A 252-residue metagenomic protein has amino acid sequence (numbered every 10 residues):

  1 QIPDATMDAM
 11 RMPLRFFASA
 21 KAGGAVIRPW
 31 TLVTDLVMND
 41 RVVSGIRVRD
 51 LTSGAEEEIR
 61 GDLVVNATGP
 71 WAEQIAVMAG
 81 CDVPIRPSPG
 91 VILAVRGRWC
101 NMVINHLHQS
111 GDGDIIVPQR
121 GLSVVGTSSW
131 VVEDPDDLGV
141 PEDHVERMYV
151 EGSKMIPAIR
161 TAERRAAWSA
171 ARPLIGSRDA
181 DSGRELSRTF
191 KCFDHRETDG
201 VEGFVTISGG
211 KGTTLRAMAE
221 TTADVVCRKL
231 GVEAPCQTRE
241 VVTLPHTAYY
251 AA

Functional and structural regions predicted by a protein language model:
Q1: Dinucleotide-binding Rossmann-like beta1-alpha1 core, especially the glycine-rich loop that anchors the ADP
A9-R11, R15, S19, Q74-M78 (+3 more regions): C-terminal catalytic lobe of FAD-dependent flavoproteins
V26-R28, R165: General small-molecule cofactor/ligand-binding pocket signal
P29-S44: A conserved short coil-to-beta-strand element within the FAD-binding core of flavoproteins
V42-R47, C100-M102: Short, hydrophobic/aromatic-rich segments at coil-to-beta transitions
R47-L51, R96: A generic structural motif
T52-L63, A67: Core beta-strand elements of the Rossmann-like FAD/NAD(P) dinucleotide-binding domain in flavoenzyme oxidoreductases
